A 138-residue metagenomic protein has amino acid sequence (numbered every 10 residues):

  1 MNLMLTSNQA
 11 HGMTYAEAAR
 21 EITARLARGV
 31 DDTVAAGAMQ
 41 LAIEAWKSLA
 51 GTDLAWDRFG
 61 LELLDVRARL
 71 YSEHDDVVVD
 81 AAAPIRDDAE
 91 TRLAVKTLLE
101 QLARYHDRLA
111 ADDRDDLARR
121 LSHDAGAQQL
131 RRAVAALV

Functional and structural regions predicted by a protein language model:
M1-L54: Leu/Val/Ala/Ile-rich N-terminal alpha-helices, chiefly Sec-type signal peptides and the beginnings
T6-M13, L26-T33, D57, A82-T97 (+2 more regions): Short, solvent-exposed segments of well-ordered alpha helices
A18-I22, V66, L130: Generic structural signal of hydrophobic/aromatic residues within well-ordered alpha-helices of folded domains
Q40-I43, K47, L64, L93-E100 (+1 more regions): Generic structural signal for well-ordered, non-transmembrane alpha-helical segments in soluble/cytosolic regions
K47-V77: Alpha-helical segments in soluble extracytoplasmic regions
A68-D115: Amphipathic protein-protein interaction modules
E100-V138: Preference for long, well-ordered alpha-helical segments
